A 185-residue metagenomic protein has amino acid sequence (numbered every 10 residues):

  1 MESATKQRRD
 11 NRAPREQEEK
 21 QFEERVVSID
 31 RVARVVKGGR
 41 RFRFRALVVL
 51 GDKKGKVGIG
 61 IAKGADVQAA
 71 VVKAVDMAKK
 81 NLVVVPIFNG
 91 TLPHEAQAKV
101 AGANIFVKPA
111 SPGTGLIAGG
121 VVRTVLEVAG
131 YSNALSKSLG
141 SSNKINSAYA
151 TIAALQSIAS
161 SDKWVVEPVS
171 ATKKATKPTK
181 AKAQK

Functional and structural regions predicted by a protein language model:
M1-K20, D162-K185: Intrinsically disordered, compositionally biased charged tails
R31, F42-D52, V107, T124-E127: Short beta-strand elements
G38-F44, A118: Short, flexible loop/turn motifs enriched in small residues
A46-L82, P86, G90, K108: Conserved mixed alpha/beta catalytic, RNA-binding, or beta-rich assembly cores of soluble enzyme, regulatory
K53-K54, A62-G64, A110-P112, V121 (+1 more regions): Short, ordered loop/turn segments at secondary-structure junctions
V84-V107, V166-P178: Glycine/charge-rich, flexible interdomain linkers and switch-proximal surface loops that mediate coupling
P86, I145-Y149, A153-V165: A charge-rich, low-complexity, intrinsically flexible signal that marks solvent-exposed coils, linkers, repeats
A129-I145: Glycine-rich phosphate/pyrophosphate-binding loops and their adjacent beta-strand/loop elements at enzyme active sites
